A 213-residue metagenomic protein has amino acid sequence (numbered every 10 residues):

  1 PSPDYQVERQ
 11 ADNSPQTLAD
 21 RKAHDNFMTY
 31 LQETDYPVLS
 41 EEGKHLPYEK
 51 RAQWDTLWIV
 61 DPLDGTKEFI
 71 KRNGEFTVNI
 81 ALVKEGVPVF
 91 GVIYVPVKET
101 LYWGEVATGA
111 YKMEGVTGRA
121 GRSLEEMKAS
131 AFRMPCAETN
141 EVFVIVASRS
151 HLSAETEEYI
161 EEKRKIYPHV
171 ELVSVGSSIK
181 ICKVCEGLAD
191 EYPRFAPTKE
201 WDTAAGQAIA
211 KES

Functional and structural regions predicted by a protein language model:
P1-L63, E158-K165: N-terminal subdomain of lithium-sensitive/metallo-dependent phosphomonoesterases centered on the IMPase/IPPase/PAP
D20, L31, T66, V95 (+4 more regions): Residue-level signal for inorganic ion chemistry
P37, F90, D190-E191: Short, Asp-centered acidic motifs that coordinate Mg2+ and/or phosphate in catalytic or ligand-binding sites
P47-E49, V116-K128, Y167-P168: Short helix-coil transition/hinge motifs at the ends and kinks of transmembrane helices, capturing the brief
R51-G115, R119-R122: DPxDG-like acidic metal-binding loop motif
A129-S213: An extended, acidic
